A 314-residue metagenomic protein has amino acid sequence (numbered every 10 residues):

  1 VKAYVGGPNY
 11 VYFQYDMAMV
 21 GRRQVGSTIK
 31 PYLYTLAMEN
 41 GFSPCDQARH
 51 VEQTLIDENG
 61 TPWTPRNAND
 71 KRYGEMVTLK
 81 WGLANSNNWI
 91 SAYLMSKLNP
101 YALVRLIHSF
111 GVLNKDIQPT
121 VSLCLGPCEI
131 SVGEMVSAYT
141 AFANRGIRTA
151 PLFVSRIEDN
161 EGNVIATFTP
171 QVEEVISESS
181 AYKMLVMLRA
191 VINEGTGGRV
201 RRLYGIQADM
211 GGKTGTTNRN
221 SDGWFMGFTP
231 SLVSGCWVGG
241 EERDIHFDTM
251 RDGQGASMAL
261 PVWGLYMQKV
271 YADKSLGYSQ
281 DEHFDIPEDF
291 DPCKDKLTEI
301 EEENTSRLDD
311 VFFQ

Functional and structural regions predicted by a protein language model:
V1-G21, I29, W81, N85 (+2 more regions): A penicillin-recognizing enzyme superfamily signal
N9-V11, M38, C45, G111-D116: Proteins synthesized as precursors that undergo proteolytic processing into mature forms
Y12-Y32, C45-H50, M76-V77: Short active-site loop at a secondary-structure junction that contains or immediately precedes the catalytic residue(s)
V20, W89-S91, T120-S122: Short, solvent-exposed beta-strand edge segments and adjacent coil->beta transition regions
F42-L103, R148, N160-A190: Conserved catalytic neighborhood of penicillin-recognizing serine enzymes
P62-N67, N99-S137, F153: Mid-domain, small-residue-enriched loop/turn segments at the edges of structured enzyme/sensor domains
N304-Q314: Extended acidic low-complexity intrinsically disordered regions
